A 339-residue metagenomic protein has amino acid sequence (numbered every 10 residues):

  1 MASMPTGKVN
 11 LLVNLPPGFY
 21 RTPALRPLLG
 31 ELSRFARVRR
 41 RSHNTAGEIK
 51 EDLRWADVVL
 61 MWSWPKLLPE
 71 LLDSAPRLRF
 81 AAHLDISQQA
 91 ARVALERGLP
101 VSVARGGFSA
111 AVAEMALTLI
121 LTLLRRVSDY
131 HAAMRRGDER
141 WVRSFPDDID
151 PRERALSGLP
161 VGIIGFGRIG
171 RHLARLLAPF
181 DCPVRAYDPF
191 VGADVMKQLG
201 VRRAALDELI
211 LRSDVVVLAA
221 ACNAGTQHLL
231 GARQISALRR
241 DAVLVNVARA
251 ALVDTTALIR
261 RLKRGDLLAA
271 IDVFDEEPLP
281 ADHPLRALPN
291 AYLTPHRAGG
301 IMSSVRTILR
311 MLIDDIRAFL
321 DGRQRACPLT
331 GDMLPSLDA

Functional and structural regions predicted by a protein language model:
M1-V58, R185, L320, S336-A339: N-terminal glycine-/charge-rich "phosphate-binding" loop or analogous flexible N-terminal tail
V13, V161-I163: Hydrophobic Val/Ile/Leu positions in short beta-strands of Rossmann-like dinucleotide-binding domains
W62, L84-D85, P100-G107, L206-D207 (+2 more regions): Short beta->alpha connector loops at strand-helix junctions that form conserved, small/polar/Pro-enriched
L67-L68, P189-P284: Rossmann-like adenosine-cofactor binding region
R105-P160: Phosphate-binding beta-alpha-beta segment of Rossmann-like dinucleotide-binding domains, i.e., the NAD(P)
F166-G167: Glycine-rich Rossmann-fold phosphate-binding loop(s) that bind the pyrophosphate of adenine dinucleotide cofactors
G170-R171: N-terminal Rossmann-fold NAD(P) dinucleotide-binding loop
D241-A339: Rossmann-like dinucleotide-binding domain for NAD(H)/NADP(H)
